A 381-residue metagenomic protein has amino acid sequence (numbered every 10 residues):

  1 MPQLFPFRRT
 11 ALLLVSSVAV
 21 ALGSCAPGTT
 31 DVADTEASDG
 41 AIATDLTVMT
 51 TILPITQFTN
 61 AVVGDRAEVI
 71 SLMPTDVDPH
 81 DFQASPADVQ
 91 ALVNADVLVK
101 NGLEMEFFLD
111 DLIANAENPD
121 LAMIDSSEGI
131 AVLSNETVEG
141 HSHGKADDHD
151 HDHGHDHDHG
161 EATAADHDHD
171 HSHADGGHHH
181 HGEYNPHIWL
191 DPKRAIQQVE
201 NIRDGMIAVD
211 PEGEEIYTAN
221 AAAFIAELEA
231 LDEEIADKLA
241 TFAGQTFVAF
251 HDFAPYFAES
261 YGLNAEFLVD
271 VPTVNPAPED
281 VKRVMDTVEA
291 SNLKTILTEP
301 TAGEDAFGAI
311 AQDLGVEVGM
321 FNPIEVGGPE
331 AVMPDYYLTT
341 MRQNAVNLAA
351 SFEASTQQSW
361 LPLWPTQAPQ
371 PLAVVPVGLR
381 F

Functional and structural regions predicted by a protein language model:
P2-P6, S24-F381: Extracytoplasmic metal-acquisition and chelation regions
L12-L13, D147: General helical structural elements
L13-G23: Bacterial N-terminal signal peptides
